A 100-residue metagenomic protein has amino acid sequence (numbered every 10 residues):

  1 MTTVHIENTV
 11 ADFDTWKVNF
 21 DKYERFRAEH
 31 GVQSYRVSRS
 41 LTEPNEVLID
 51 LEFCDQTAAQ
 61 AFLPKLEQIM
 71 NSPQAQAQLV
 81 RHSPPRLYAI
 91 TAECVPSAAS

Functional and structural regions predicted by a protein language model:
M1-V4: Short structural boundary motif marking the start of a folded domain
E7-T9, D50-E52: Short hydrophobic/aromatic beta-strand micro-patches that form the beta-sheet surface supporting nucleotide- or nucleic
T9-N19: Short, surface-exposed ligand-recognition loops at beta-strand->loop->(often short) alpha-helix junctions that present
A11-F13, C54-Q56, I90-E93: Generic structural motif
V18-R36, E52-L87: An amphipathic, aromatic/His-enriched active-site/gating alpha helix that lines ligand/cofactor pockets
S38-E43: A short beta-turn/loop motif at secondary-structure boundaries
N45-I49: Amphipathic, hydrophobic secondary-structure cores in small proteins
L87-S100: Short, low-order "capping/linker" segments at domain edges
